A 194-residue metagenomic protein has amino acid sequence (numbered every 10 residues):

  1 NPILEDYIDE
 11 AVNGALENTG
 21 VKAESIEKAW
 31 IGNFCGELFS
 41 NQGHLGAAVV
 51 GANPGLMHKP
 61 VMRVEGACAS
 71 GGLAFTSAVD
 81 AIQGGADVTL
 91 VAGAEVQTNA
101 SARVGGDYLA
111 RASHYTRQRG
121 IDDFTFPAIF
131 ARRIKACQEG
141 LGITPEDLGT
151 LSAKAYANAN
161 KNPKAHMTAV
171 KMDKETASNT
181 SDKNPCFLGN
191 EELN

Functional and structural regions predicted by a protein language model:
N1-E5, Y115-Q118, A136-G140, E146-K154 (+1 more regions): Condensing-enzyme catalytic core mediating Claisen C-C bond formation in acyl metabolism
P2-D9, S25-I31, G36-E37, H44 (+3 more regions): Metallocofactor- and cofactor-centric catalytic cores in central/energy metabolism, strongly enriched
L4-G20, A74, F130-C137: Short, well-ordered amphipathic alpha-helical segments that serve as non-catalytic structural scaffolds within diverse
N13, E17-V21, V50-H58, Q83-D87 (+3 more regions): Generic secondary-structure signature for well-ordered alpha-helical cores
A15, I26-A29, G71, A78 (+1 more regions): Buried hydrophobic positions in well-ordered alpha/beta secondary-structure cores of metabolic enzymes
A23-N33, P60-G66, L90-A94, E146-A153: Beta-strand segments within the central parallel beta-sheet cores of soluble alpha/beta enzyme folds
G36-V88, A92, V96-I129, T168-N194: Conserved catalytic cysteine-centered active-site region of acyl-thioester-dependent Claisen-condensing enzymes
F124-T180: N-terminal leader/propeptide and maturation segments of large enzyme subunits in energy/redox metabolism and hydrolases
